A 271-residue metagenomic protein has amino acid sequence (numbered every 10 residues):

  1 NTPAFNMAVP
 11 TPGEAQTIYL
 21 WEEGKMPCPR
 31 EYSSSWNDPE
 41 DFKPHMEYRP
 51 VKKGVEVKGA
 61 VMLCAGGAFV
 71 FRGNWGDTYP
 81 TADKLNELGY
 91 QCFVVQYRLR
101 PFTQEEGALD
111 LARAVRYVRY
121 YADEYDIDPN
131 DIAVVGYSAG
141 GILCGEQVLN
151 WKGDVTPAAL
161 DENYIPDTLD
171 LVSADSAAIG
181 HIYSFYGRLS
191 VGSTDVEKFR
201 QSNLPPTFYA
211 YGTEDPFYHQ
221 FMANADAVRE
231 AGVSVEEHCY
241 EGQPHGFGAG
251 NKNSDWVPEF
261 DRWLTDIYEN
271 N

Functional and structural regions predicted by a protein language model:
T2-V55, Q104: N-terminal cap/lid segment of alpha/beta-hydrolase-fold proteins
V57-G67: Short beta-strand element of the alpha/beta-hydrolase
A65-V70, T213-E214: Active-site glycine-rich loops that stabilize anionic/oxyanionic intermediates across multiple enzyme folds
G73-W75, P80, V95-P129, A249-D255: Catalytic nucleophile-loop/oxyanion-hole region of alpha/beta-hydrolase and closely related hydrolase-like folds
R113-N203: Primarily recognizes the serine-hydrolase "nucleophile elbow" in alpha/beta-hydrolase and SGNH/GDSL folds
G187-R188, T213-H219: Acidic catalytic loop of the alpha/beta-hydrolase fold
F208-Y211: Short beta-strand/loop motif that positions the catalytic acidic residue of the alpha/beta-hydrolase fold
A225-N271: C-terminal catalytic histidine-bearing segment of alpha/beta-hydrolase fold enzymes
